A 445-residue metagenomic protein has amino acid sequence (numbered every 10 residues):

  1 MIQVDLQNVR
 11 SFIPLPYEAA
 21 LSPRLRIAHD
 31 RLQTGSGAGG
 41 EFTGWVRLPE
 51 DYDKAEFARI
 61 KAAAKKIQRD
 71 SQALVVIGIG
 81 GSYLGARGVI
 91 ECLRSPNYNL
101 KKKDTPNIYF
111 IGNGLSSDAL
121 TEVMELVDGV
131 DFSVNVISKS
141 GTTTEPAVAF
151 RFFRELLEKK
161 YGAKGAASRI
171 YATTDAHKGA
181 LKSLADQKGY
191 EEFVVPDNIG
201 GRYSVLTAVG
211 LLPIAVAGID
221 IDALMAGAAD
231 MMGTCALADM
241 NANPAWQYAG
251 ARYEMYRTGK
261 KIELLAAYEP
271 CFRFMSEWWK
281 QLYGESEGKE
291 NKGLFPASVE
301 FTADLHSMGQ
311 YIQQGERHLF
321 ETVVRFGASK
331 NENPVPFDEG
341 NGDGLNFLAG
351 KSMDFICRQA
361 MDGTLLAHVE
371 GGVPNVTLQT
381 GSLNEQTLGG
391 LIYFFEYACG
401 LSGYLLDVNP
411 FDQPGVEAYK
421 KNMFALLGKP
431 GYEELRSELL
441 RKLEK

Functional and structural regions predicted by a protein language model:
M1-Q68, F337-F347, L435-K445: Extended, charge-enriched "interface" segments that sit outside catalytic cores
R59-Q72, V123-D131, R252-K261, I312-R317: Glycine-rich phosphate/diphosphate-binding loops that line cofactor/substrate pockets in enzymes
K65-A238, A425: Glycine-rich phosphate-binding loops that contact phosphosugars or nucleotide phosphates
S82-G85, S117-A119, T142-E145, K178-K182 (+6 more regions): Flexible loop/turn segments at secondary-structure boundaries
E91-R94, E125-V127, R151-F153, D186-K188 (+4 more regions): Short, solvent-exposed amphipathic alpha-helical segments in soluble enzyme and RNA/protein-processing domains
K159-T322, G327, G415-K445: Active-site phosphate/pyrophosphate-binding segments
A297-N384: Helicase-primase coupling helices
V376-L378, S382-K445: C-terminal helical/tail subdomains of lipid-metabolizing enzymes
